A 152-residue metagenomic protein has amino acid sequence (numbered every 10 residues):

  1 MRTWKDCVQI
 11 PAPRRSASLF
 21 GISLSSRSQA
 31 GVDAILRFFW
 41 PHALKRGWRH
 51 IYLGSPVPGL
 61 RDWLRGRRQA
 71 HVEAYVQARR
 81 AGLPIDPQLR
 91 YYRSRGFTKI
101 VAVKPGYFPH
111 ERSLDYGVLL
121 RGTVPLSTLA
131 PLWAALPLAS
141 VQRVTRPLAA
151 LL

Functional and structural regions predicted by a protein language model:
M1-S26, G31, H42, V57-I85 (+1 more regions): Conserved acyl-donor/pantetheine-binding loop and adjacent beta-alpha core of acyl/acetyltransferases and related
L36-K45: A conserved short alpha-helix in the GNAT/GCN5 acetyltransferase fold that borders and helps form the acetyl-CoA
R49, T98: Short acidic/polar active-site loop segments enriched in Thr and Asp
H50-P56: Active-site cradle of extracellular carbohydrate-active enzymes
L83-R90, R95, G106-Q142: C-terminal "cap" of GNAT-fold acetyltransferases
R146-P147, L151: Activity-critical C-terminal alpha-helical subdomain
